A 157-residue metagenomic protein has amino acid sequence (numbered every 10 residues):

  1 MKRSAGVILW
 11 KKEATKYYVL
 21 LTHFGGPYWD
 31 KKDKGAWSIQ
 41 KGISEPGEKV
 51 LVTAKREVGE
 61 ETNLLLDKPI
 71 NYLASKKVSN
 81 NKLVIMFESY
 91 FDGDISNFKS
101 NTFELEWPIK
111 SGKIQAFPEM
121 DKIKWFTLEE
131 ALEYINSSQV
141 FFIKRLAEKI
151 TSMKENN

Functional and structural regions predicted by a protein language model:
M1-I39: N-terminal strand-loop-strand
S4-G6, V84, M120: Extracellular structured ligand-interaction cores
A14-T15, G26-W29, E45, N80 (+1 more regions): Short, charged/polar surface micro-motifs in flexible loops or helix N-caps
G35-Q40, P46, K149-N157: Functional cleft and adjacent loop/helix regions within the main domain that mediate ligand binding or catalysis
S38-L73, F87, T127: The catalytic Nudix box helix
S75-G112, K124, R145-A147: Active-site-adjacent beta-strand/loop module that shapes the phosphate/pyrophosphate-binding cleft
K113-L132: Alpha-helix-centered segments that form part of catalytic cores
E129-N157: Charged phosphate-binding loop/patch that engages nucleotide di/tri-phosphates or the phosphate backbone of nucleic
